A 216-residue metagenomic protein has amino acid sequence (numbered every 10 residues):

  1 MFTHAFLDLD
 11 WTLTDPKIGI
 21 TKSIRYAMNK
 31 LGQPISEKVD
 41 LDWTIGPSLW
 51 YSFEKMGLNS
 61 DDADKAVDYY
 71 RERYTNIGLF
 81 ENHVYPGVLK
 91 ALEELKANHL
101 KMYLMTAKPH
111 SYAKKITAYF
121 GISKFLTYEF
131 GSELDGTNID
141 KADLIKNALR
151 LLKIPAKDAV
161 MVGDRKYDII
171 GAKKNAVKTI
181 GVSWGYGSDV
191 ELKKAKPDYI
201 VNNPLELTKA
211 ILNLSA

Functional and structural regions predicted by a protein language model:
F2-K90: N-terminal helical cap/lid subdomain that shapes the substrate entry/recognition surface in HAD-like hydrolases
H4, D140-I169: Conserved Lys-Pro-Asp/Glu-containing loop-to-beta segment of HAD-superfamily phosphomonoesterases, centered on
N29-L31, Y51-N59, E81, K96-Y103 (+2 more regions): Substrate-recognition/cap helix-loop segment adjacent to the acidic, metal-dependent catalytic center of Asp-based
S36-D40, D61-D62, K124-Y128, A156-V160: Short acidic capping loops at alpha-helix termini that bridge into adjacent secondary structure
G87-H99: Catalytic-core regions built around general acid/base machinery
K101, A156, A176-T179: Short beta-strand/loop segments at the ligand-binding rim of alpha/beta enzyme cores
F120-E129, E191-T208: Structural recognition of alpha->loop->beta junctions
M161-Y199: Acidic, Mg2+-coordinating phosphoryl-transfer loop and its flanking beta/alpha structural elements, shared across
